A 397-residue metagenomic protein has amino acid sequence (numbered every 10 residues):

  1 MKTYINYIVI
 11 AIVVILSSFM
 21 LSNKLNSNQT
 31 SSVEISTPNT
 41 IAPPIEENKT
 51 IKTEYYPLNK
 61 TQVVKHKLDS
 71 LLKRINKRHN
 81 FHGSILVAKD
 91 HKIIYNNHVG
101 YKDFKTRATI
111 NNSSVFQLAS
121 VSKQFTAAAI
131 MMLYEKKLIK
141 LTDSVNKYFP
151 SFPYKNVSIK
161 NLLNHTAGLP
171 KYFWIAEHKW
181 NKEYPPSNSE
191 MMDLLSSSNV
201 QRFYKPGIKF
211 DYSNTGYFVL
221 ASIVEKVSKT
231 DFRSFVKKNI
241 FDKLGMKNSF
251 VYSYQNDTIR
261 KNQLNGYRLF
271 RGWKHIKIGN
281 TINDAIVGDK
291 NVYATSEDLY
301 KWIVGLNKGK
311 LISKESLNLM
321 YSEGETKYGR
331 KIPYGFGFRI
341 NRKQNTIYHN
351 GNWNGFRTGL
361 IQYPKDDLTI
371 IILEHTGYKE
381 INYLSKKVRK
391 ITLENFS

Functional and structural regions predicted by a protein language model:
K2-N97, E225-S228, K237-K238, D242 (+1 more regions): Catalytic loop of the DD-peptidase/beta-lactamase superfamily, centered on the K-T-G motif and neighboring
N76-S84, K105-K160, Y204-S213, V287-G288 (+2 more regions): Short active-site loop at a secondary-structure junction that contains or immediately precedes the catalytic residue(s)
K89, G100, S120-S122: A mature extracytoplasmic/lumenal domain signature
D90-K92, K102-F104, A167-G168, N256-T258: Solvent-exposed coil/turn segments that connect beta secondary-structure elements in extracytoplasmic/periplasmic
I93-D103, M192-D193, L269-F270: Short alpha-helical hairpin
Y101, K147, D242: Active-site micro-motifs of SAM-dependent methyltransferase domains
V157-T346, N350-N354: Short, surface-exposed loop or secondary-structure junction motifs that flank catalytic or metal-binding residues
